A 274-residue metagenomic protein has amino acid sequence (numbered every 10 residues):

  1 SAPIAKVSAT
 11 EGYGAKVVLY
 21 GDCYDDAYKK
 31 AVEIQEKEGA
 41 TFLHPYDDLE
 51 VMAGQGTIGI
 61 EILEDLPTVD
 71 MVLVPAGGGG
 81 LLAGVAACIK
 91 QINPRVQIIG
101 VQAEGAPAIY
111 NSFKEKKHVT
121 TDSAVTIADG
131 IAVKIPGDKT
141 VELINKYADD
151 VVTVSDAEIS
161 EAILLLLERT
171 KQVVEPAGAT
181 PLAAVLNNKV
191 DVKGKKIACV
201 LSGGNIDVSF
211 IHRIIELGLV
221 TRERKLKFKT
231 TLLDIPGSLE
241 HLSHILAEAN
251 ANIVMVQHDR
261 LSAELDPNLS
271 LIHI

Functional and structural regions predicted by a protein language model:
S1-V7, P75-A86, A106-I109, P176-V185 (+1 more regions): Short glycine/serine/threonine-rich phosphate/pyrophosphate-binding segments that cradle anionic phosphate groups
A2-M71, Q102-I159: Small/polar-residue-rich loop-to-helix segments that shape phosphate-bearing ligand pockets
T10, L43, I62, V72-L73 (+8 more regions): Buried hydrophobic positions in well-ordered alpha/beta secondary-structure cores of metabolic enzymes
D47, G77-G80, Q102-P107, V125-I127 (+6 more regions): Glycine-rich beta-alpha junction loops
I62-Q91, R95: Glycine-rich ThDP/TPP pyrophosphate-binding loop and its adjacent helix/strand module within ThDP-dependent enzymes
T68, G137-K195: Active-site-adjacent helical/loop segments in soluble small-molecule enzymes
L186-E216: Catalytic phosphate/nucleotide-handling subdomain of diverse soluble enzymes
V208-I272: A conserved regulatory-domain signal marking ACT and ACT-like small-molecule sensing domains and adjacent regulatory
